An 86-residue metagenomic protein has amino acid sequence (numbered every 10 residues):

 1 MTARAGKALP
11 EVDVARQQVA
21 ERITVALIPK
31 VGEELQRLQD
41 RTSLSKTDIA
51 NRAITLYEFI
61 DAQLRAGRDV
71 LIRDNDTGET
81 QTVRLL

Functional and structural regions predicted by a protein language model:
T2-L27, T80-L85: Short Lys/Arg-rich basic patches
A15-R16, I28-D48: Surface-exposed, Lys/Arg-rich phosphate-binding patches that contact polyanionic backbones
Q18-A20, S43, R65: Short, solvent-exposed coil/turn segments
K46-A66: Short, basic amphipathic alpha-helical segments that act as recognition/interaction helices in nucleic-acid-binding
F59-L86: Short, positively charged interaction helices/loops
